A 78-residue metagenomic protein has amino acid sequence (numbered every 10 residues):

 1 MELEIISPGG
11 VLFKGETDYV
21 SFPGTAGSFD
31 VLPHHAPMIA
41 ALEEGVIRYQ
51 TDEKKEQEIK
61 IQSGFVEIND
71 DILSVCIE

Functional and structural regions predicted by a protein language model:
E2-E78: Compact, glycine-rich, soluble single-domain proteins
